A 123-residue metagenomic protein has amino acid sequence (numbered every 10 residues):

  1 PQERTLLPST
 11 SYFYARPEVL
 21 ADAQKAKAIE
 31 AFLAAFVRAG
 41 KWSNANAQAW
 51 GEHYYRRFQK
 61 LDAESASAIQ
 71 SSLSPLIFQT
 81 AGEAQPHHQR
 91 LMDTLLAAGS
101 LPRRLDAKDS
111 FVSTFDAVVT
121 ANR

Functional and structural regions predicted by a protein language model:
P1, N46, E83-H87, D106 (+1 more regions): Poly-acidic low-complexity segments
P1-P8: Short beta-strand->loop
L6, S72-S74, F111-F115: Short secondary-structure boundary/hinge segments and terminal tails
P8-K25: A bilobed periplasmic-binding-protein/Venus flytrap-type ligand-binding module shared by bacterial periplasmic
A15-R16, I69, A107, F111: Glycine-rich, flexible loop/turn motifs
A21-P102: Secondary-structure end/capping motifs
D93-R123: Conserved C-terminal helix/tail region of periplasmic/extracytoplasmic solute-binding proteins
